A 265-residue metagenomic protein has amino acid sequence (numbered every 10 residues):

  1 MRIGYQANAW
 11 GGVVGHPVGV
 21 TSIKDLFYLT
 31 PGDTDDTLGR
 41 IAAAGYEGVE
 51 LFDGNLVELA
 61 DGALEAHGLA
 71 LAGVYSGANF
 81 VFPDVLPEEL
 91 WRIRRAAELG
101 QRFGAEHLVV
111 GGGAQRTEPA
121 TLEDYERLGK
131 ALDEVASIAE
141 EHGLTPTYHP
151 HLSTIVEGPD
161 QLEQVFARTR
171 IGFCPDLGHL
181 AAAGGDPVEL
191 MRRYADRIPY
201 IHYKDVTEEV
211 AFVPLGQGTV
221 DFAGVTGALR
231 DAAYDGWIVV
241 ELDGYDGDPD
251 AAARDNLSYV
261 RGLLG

Functional and structural regions predicted by a protein language model:
M1-Q101, E140, L144, L257-G265: N-terminal pre-domain/capping segments
I3-A7, V49-L51, L71-S76, L108-V110 (+4 more regions): Hydrophobic faces of well-ordered beta-strands that scaffold small-molecule active sites in alpha/beta enzyme cores
W10-G12, G77-F82, A114-T117, K204-V210: Conserved radical SAM core fold
P17-P31, L86, E163, H179-D235 (+1 more regions): Gly/Pro-rich active-site loop or hairpin
T34-L38, V57-G62, I93-E98, G129-A136 (+6 more regions): Generic structural signal for well-ordered alpha-helices, preferentially at hydrophobic/aromatic core positions
A43-A44, R102-F103, D196, A232: Structural motif
G48-A60, N79-E89, R116-A120, L152-E157 (+3 more regions): Acidic-and-aromatic substrate-binding clefts and catalytic sites of carbohydrate-active enzymes
A66, V81-F173, A182, D250: Active-site acidic/histidine proton-transfer and metal-coordination neighborhood in alpha/beta enzyme cores
